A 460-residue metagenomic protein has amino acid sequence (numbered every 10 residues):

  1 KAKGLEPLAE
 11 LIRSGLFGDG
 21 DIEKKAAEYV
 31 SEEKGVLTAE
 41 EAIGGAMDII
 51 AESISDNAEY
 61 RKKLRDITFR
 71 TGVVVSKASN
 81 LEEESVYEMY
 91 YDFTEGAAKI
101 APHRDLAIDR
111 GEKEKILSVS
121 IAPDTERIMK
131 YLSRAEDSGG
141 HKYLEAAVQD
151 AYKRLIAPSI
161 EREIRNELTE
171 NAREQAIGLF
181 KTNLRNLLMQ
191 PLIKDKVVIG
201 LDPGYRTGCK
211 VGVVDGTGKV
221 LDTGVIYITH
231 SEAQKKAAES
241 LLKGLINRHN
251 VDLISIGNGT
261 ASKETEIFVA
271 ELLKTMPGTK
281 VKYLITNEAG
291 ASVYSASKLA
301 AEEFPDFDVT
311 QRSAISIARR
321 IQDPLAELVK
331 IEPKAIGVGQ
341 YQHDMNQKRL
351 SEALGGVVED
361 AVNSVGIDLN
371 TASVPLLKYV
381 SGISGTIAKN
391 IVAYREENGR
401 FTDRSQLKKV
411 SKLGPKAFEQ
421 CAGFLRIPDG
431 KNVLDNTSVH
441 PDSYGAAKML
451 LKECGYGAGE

Functional and structural regions predicted by a protein language model:
K1-E33, D222, S364-E460: Accessory alpha-helical DNA-binding modules that contact the DNA backbone or grooves
K1-G200, R206-D306, A314: Duplex nucleic acid-engaging cores and interfaces of nucleic-acid transaction enzymes
R13, H141, K153-L155, S159 (+3 more regions): OB-fold/S1-family RNA-binding modules
G15, S53, N57, L187 (+12 more regions): Change "in soluble alpha/beta enzymes" to "in soluble alpha/beta proteins
E41, G45, Q175, L179 (+13 more regions): Generic recognition of stable, solvent-exposed alpha-helical segments in well-folded globular domains
T68-V73, G208, G337-G339, G366 (+3 more regions): Glycine-centered flexibility motif
S76-N80, L272, Q347, D403 (+2 more regions): Alpha-helix boundary/capping detector
S118-S120, V197-G200, K210-V213, L221-D222 (+9 more regions): Structured core elements
